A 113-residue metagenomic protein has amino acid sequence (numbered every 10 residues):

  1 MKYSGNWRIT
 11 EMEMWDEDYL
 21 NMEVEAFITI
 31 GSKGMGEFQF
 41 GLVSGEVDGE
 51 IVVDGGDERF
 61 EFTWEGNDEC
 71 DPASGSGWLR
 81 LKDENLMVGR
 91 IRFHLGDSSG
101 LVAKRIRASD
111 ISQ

Functional and structural regions predicted by a protein language model:
M1-N21, I91: Tryptophan-anchored aromatic micro-motifs
N6, E17-G56: N-terminal glycine/threonine-rich, aromatic-flanked beta-hairpin/loop signature
R8, E37, R59-E61, L86-V88 (+1 more regions): General beta-strand recognition
M22-V24, V43-D48, P72-S76, G96-G100: Short, surface-exposed coil-to-beta transition loops
G36-G41, E61-D68, G89-R92: Short beta-strand segments that buttress and anchor functional surface loops
I51-N85: Mid-chain, well-packed structural core segment of small domains
A73-S109: Short, compact, well-ordered microdomains
I111-Q113: Low-complexity, Pro/Ser/Thr- and charge-rich linker/hinge segments at domain boundaries
